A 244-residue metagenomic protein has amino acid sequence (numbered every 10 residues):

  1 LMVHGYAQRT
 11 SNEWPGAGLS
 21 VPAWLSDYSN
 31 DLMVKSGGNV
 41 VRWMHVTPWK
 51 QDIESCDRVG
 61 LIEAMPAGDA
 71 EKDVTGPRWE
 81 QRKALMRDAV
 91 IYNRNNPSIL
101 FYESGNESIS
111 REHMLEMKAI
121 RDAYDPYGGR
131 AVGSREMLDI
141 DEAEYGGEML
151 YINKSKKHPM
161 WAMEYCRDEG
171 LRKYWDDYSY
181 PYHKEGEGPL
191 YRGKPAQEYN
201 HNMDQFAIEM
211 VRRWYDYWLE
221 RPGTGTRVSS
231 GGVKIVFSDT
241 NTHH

Functional and structural regions predicted by a protein language model:
L1-V34, E54: N-terminal carbohydrate-binding accessory modules
D27-K35, N39-H244: Substrate-binding/catalytic cleft of secreted carbohydrate-active enzymes, primarily glycoside hydrolases
